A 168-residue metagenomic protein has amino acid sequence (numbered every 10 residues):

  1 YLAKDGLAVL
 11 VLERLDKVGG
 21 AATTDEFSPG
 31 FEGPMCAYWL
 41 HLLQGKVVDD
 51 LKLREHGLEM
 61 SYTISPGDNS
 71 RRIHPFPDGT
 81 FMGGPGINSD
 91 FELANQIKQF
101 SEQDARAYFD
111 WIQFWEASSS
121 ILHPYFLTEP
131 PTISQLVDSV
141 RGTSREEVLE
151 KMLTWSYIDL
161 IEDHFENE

Functional and structural regions predicted by a protein language model:
Y1, K46-R54, Q96, L160: Residues within well-ordered alpha helices
A3-S28: Glycine-rich FAD pyrophosphate-binding loop
K4, S28, D49-D50, Q99 (+1 more regions): Residues at alpha-helix termini
D25-S70: N-terminal FAD cofactor-binding segment of flavoenzymes
S28, F76-P77: Structural motif
S70-F76: Short polybasic amphipathic segments
P77-E168: Rossmann-like flavin
